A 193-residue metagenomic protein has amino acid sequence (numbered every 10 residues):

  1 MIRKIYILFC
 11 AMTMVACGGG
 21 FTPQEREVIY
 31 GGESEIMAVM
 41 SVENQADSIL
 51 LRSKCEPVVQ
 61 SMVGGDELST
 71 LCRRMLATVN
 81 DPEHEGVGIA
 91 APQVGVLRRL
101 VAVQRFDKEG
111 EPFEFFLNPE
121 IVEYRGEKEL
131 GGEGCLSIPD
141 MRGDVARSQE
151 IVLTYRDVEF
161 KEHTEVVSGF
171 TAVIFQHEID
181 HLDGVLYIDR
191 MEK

Functional and structural regions predicted by a protein language model:
M1-K4: Positively charged n-region of N-terminal signal peptides that target proteins for export
Y6-V15: Bacterial N-terminal signal peptides
C17-K193: Positively charged
